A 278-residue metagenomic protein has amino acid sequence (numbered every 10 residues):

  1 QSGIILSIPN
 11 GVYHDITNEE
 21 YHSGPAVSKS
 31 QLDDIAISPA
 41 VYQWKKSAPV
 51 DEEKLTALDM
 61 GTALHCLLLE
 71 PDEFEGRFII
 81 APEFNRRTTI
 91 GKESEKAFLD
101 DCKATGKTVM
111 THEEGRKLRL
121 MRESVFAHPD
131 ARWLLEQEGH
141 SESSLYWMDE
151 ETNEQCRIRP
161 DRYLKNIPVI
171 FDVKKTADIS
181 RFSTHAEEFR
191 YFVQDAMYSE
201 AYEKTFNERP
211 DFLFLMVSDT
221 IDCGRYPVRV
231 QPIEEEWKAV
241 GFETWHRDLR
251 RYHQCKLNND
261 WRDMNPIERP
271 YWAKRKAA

Functional and structural regions predicted by a protein language model:
Q1-G3, N10, H185-F189, M197-A278: Metal-dependent nuclease catalytic regions and adjoining charged, substrate-binding loops involved in nucleic-acid end
Q1-R157, P266: Metal-dependent nuclease catalytic cores that hydrolyze phosphodiester bonds in DNA/RNA, characterized by
Y42-K46, K175-I179, I221-P227: Short acidic (Asp/Glu) and glycine-rich catalytic loops that position anionic groups and cofactors
T56, M60, Q194, G241: Hydrophobic (often cysteine-bearing) scaffold residues that line and stabilize catalytic clefts of nucleotide/cofactor
L68-E73, D149, K175-D178, E203 (+1 more regions): Hydrophobic/aromatic-lined pockets within catalytic cores
D130-L135, L164-I170, E203-P210: Secondary-structure boundary elements
L145-F192: Non-catalytic protein-protein interaction segments used by genome-maintenance enzymes to assemble and couple activities
